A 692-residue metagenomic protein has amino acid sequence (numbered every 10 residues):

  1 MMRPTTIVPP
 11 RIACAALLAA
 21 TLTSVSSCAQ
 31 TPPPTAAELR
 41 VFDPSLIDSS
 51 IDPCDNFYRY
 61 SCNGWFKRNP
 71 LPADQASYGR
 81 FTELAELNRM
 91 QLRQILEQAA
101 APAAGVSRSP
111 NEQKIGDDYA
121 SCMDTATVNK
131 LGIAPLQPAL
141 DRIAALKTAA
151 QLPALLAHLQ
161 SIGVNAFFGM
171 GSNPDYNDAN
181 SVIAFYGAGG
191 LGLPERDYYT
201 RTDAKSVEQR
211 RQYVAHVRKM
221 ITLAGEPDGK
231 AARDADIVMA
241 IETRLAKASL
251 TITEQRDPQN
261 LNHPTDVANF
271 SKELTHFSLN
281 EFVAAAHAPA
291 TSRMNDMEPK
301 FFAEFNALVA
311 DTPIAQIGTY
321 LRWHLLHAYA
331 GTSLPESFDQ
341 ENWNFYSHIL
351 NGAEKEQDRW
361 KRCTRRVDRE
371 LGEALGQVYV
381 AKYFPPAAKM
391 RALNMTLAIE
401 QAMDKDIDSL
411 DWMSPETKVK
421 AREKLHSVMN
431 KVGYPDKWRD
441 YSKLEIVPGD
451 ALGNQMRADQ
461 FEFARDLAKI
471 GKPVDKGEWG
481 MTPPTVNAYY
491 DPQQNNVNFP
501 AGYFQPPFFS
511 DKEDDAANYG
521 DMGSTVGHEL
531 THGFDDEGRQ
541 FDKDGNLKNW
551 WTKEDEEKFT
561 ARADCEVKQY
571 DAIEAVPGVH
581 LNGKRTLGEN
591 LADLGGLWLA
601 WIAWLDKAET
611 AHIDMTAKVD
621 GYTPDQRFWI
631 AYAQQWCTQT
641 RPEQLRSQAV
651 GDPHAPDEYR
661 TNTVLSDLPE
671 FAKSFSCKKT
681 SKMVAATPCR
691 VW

Functional and structural regions predicted by a protein language model:
M2-A15: Bacterial N-terminal signal peptides that target proteins for export
A13-S24: Bacterial N-terminal signal peptides
T31-T35, A85, V238, E273-H276 (+6 more regions): Intrinsically disordered, low-complexity linker/terminal regions across diverse proteins
P33-E38, I51-N56, Y60-V128: Active-site-surrounding "flap" and adjacent substrate/cofactor-binding loops of secreted or lumenal enzymes, prototyped
L46-K67, Y199, D203-L223, L587 (+1 more regions): Hydrophobic/aromatic-rich, well-ordered segments within soluble, folded domains that form packed cores
R68-P72, M170-N173, E195-D197, S249-I252 (+3 more regions): Short, solvent-exposed loop/turn and secondary-structure capping segments
A99-A398: Noncatalytic, helix-rich "gating/capping" subdomain that lines the substrate-entry/channel surface of large enzyme
